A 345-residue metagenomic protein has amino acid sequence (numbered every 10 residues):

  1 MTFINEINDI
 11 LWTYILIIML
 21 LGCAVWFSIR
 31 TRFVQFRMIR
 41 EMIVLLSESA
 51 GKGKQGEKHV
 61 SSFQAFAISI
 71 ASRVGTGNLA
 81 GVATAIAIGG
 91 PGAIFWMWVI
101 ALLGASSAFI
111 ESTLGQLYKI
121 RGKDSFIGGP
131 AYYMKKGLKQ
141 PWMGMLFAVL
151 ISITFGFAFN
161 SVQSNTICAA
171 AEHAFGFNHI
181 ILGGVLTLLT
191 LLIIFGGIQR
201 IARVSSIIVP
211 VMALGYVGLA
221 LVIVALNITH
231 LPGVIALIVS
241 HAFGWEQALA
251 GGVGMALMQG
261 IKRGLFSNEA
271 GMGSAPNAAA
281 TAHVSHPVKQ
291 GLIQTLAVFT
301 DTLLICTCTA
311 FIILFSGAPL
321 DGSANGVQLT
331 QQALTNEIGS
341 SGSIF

Functional and structural regions predicted by a protein language model:
M1-T76, A87-A93: N-terminal alpha-helical transmembrane segments of multi-pass membrane transport and channel/translocase proteins
I17-G22, V60-S69, Q140-T154, G184-V185 (+3 more regions): Select transmembrane alpha-helical segments in multipass membrane proteins
M19-W26, T31-I43, N165-A171, N178-L226 (+1 more regions): Membrane-interface loop-to-helix entry segments
C23, F27-S28, I100-D124, P130-A131 (+3 more regions): Helix-loop-helix module between adjacent transmembrane segments
F33-V60, T84-I86, G90-I94, S106-L138 (+1 more regions): Flexible loop linkers connecting adjacent transmembrane helices in multi-pass alpha-helical membrane transporters
G53-I88, L114-L117, K123-A131, K135 (+2 more regions): Alpha-helical membrane segments and immediately flanking helix-loop junctions that form or couple to the substrate/ion
L103-E111, G184-I198, V209-T229, K262-R263 (+1 more regions): Selective recognition of specific alpha-helical transmembrane segments in multi-pass small-molecule
I110-L117, K123, L219-L237, W245 (+3 more regions): Extracellular/periplasmic helix-exit of transmembrane alpha-helices
